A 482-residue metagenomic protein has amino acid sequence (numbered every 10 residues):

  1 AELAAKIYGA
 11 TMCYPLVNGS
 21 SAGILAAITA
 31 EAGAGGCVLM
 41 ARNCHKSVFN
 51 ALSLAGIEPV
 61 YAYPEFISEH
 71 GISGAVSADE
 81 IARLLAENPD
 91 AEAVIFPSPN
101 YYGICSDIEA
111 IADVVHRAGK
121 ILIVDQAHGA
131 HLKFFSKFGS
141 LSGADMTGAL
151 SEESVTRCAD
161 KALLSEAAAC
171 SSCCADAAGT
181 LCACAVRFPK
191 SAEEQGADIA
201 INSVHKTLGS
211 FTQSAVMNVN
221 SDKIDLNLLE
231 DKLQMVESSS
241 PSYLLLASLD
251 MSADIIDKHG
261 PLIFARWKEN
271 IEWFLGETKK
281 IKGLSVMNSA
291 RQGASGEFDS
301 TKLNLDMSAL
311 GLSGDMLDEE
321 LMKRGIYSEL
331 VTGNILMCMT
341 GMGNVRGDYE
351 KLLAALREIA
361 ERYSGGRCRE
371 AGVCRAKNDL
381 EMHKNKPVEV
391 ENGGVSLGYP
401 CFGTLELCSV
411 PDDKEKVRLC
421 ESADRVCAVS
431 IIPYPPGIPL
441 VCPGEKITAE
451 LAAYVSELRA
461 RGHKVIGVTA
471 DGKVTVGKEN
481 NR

Functional and structural regions predicted by a protein language model:
I7-A10, S20-S151, C158-A162, C170-A290 (+1 more regions): Conserved PLP-enzyme active-site core in the AAT-like
Y14-L16, V94-P97, L336-G341: Short glycine-rich or small-residue beta-strand-to-loop segments that form or flank ligand, phosphate, metal/Fe-S
G276-G366, E389-G467: Conserved C-terminal alpha-helix-loop-beta "cap" of PLP-dependent enzymes that closes/shapes the active-site mouth
G366-C374: Short, basic, low-complexity termini and linkers enriched in Ser/Thr/Gly/Pro that act as targeting/leader peptides
V468-E479: Terminal helix/beta-alpha structural elements that buttress the NAD(P)+-binding lobe
